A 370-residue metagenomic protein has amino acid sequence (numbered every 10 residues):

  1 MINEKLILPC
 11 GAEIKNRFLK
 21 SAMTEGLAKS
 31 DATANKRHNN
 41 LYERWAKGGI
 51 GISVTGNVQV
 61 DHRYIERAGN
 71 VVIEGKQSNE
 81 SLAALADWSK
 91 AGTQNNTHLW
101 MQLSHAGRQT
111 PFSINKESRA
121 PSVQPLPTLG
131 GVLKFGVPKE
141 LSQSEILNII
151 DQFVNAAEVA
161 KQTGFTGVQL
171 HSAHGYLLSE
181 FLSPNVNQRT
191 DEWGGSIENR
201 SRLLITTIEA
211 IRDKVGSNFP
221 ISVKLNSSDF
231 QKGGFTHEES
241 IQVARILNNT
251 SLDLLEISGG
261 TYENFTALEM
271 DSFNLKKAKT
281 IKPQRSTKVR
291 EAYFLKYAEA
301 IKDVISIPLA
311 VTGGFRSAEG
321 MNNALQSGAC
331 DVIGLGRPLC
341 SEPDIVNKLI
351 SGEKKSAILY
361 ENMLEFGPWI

Functional and structural regions predicted by a protein language model:
M1-I370: Flavin-dependent oxidoreductase catalytic cores
